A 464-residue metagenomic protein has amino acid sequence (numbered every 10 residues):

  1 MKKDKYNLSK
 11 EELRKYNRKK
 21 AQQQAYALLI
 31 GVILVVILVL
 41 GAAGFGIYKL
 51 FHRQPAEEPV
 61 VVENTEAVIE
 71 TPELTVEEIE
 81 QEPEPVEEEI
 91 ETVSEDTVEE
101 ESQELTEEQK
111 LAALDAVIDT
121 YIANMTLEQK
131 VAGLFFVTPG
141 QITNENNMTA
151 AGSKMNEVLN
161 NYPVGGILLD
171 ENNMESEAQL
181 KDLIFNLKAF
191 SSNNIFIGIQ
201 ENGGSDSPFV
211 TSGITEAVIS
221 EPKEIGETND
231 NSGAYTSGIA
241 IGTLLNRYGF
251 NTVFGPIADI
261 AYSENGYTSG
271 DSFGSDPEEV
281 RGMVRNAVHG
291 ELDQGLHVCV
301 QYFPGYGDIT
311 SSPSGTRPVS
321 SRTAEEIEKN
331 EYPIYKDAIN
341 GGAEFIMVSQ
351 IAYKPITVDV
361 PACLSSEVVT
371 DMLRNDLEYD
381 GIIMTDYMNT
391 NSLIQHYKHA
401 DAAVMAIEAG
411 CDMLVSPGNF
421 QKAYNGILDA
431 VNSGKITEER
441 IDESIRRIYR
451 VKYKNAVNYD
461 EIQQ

Functional and structural regions predicted by a protein language model:
K2-I197, E201-T211: N-terminal hydrophobic targeting/anchoring segments and the immediately downstream early-domain regions of hydrolases
A132-G133, P163-G165, S192-I197, F250-N251 (+5 more regions): Short, well-ordered coil/turn segments that N-cap beta-strands
G140-I142, N146-T149, N156-V280, Y302 (+3 more regions): Enzymes and membrane/adaptor proteins characterized by extended Gly/Ser/Thr/Asp/Glu-rich, aromatic-dotted
M283, A287-V300, E326, N330-A343: Phosphate/pyrophosphate-binding betaalpha-module
F303, K329-E367, D371: Flexible, glycine-rich surface segments
T370-I383, Y387: Catalytic PLP-binding core of fold-type I/II PLP enzymes
N432-D460: Mid-to-C-terminal alpha-helical segments outside catalytic/metal-binding sites
